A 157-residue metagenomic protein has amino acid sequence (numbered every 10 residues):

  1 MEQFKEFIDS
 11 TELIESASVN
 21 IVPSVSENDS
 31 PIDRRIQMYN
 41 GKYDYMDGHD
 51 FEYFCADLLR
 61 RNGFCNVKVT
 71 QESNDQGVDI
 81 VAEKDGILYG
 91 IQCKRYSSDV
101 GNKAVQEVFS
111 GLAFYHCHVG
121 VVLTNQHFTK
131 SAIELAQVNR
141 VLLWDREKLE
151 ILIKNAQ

Functional and structural regions predicted by a protein language model:
M1-Q157: Mixed-charge (Asp/Glu-Lys/Arg
